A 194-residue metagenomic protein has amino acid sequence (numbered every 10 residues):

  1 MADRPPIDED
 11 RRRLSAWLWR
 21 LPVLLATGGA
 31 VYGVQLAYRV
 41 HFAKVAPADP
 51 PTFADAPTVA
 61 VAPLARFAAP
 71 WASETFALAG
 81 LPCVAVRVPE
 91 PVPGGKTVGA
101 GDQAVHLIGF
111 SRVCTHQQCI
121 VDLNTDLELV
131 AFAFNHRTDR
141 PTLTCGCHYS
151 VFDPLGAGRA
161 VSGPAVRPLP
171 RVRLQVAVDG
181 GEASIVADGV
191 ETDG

Functional and structural regions predicted by a protein language model:
A2-L25: N-terminal secretory signal peptides and thylakoid transit peptides that target proteins across membranes
D8, I108, G146: Short aromatic/basic micro-patch
A16, Q35-F134, P154, P170-G194: N-terminal pre-ligand scaffold of iron-sulfur
L25-A37: Hydrophobic alpha-helical membrane-insertion segments, chiefly the h-region of N-terminal signal peptides
T115, G146-H148: Soluble extracytoplasmic domains of inner/organellar membrane proteins
E128-G146, R159-L169: Short cysteine/histidine-rich metal-coordination sites, predominantly Zn2+-binding motifs
